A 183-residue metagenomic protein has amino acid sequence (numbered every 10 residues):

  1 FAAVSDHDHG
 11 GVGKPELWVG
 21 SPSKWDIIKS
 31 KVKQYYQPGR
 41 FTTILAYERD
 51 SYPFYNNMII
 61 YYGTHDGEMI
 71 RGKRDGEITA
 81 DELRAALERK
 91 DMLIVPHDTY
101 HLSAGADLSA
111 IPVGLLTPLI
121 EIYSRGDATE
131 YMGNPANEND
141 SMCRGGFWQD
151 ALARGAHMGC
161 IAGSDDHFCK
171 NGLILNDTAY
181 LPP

Functional and structural regions predicted by a protein language model:
F1-P183: Extended, charged catalytic domains and RNA/DNA-binding interfaces, predominantly in divalent-metal-using enzymes
